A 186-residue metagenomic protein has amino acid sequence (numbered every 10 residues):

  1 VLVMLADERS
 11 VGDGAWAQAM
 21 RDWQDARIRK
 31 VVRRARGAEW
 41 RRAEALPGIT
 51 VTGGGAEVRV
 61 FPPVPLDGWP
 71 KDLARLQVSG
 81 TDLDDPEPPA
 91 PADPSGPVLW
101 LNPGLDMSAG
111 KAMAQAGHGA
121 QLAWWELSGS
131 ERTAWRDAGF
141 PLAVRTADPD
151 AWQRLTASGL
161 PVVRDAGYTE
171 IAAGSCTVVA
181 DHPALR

Functional and structural regions predicted by a protein language model:
V1-L142, D148-A157, A166-R186: Positively charged, small/polar-rich N-terminal and surface patches that mediate targeting and assembly and bind
V162: Aromatic- and glycine-rich peptidoglycan recognition patches
